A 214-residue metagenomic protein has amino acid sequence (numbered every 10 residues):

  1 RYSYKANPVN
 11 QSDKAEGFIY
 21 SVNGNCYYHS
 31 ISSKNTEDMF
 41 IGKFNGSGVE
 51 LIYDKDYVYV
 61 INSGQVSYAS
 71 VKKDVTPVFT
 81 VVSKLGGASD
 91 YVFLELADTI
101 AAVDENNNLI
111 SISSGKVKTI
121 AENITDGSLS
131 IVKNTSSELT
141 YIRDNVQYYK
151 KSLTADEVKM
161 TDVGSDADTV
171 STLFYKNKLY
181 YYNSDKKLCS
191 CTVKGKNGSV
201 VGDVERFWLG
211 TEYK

Functional and structural regions predicted by a protein language model:
R1-G17, G46-K55, G86-A97, T125-N134 (+2 more regions): Repeated scaffold domains used in trafficking and secretory/extracellular systems, primarily beta-propellers
R1-V9, N25-F44, V66-K84, N108-E122 (+2 more regions): Surface-exposed loop/turn elements that mediate protein-protein interactions on large endomembrane-trafficking
G17-F18, N25, Y57, T99 (+2 more regions): Conserved core beta-strand positions within WD40 beta-propeller blades
F18, V60, K72, Q147-Y149 (+1 more regions): Generic recognition of long tandem-repeat/solenoid scaffolds
Y20-S21, Y28, Y59-V60, Y68 (+3 more regions): Residue position within the beta-strands of beta-propeller blades
V22-N23, D54, N62-S63, L96 (+6 more regions): Short loop/turn segments that connect beta-strands within the blades of beta-propeller domains, predominantly WD40
V170-Y181, C189-C191: Ankyrin-repeat and related helical/solenoid repeat scaffolds used for protein-protein interactions
